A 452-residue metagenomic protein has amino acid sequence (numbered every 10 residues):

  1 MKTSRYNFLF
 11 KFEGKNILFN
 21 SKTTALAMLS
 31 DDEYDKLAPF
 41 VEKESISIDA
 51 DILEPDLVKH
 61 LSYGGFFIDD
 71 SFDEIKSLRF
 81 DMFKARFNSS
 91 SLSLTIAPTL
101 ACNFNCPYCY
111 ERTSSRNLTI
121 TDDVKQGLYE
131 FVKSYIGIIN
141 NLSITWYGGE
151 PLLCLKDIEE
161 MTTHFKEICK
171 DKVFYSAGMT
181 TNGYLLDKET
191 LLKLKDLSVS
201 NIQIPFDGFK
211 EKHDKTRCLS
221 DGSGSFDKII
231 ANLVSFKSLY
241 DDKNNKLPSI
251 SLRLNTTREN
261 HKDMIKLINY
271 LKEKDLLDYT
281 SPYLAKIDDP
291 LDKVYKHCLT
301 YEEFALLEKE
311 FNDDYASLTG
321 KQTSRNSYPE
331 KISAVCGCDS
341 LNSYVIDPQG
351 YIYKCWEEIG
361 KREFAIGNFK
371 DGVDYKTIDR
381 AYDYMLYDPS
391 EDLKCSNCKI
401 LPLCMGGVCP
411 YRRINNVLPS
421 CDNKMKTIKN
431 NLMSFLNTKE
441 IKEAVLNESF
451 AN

Functional and structural regions predicted by a protein language model:
T3-M28, L53-T95: N-terminal [4Fe-4S]-dependent radical SAM core
R5, I359-N452: Flexible mid-to-C-terminal extensions adjoining Fe-S/redox cofactors in radical SAM and related proteins
K36, V41-I52: Short acidic, hydrophobic short linear motifs in intrinsically disordered regions
K76-L192, L197-S200: Conserved alpha-helical substructure of the radical SAM core
T113-N117, K215-S223, N415: Short glycine-enriched, charge-decorated loop/helix-capping segments at active-site entrances that position
L191-L194, V199-K210, Y279-I287: Non-cysteine beta-strand/loop elements that form the S-adenosyl-L-methionine
E211-D339, D347-Q349, A365: Radical SAM enzyme [4Fe-4S]-AdoMet core and its adjacent flexible, acidic and glycine-rich loops/tails across
A316-G360, E391-Y411: C-terminal accessory regions of radical SAM enzymes
